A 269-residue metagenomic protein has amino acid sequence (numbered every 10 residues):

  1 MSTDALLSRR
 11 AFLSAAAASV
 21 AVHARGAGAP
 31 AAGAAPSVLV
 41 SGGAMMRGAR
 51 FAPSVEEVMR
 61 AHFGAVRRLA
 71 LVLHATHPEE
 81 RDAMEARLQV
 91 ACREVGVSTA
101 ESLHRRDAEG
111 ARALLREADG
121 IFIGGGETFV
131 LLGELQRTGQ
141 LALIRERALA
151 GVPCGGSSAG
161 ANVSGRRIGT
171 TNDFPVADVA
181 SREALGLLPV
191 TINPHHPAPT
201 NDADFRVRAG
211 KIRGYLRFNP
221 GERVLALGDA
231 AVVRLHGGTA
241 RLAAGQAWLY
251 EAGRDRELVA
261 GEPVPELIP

Functional and structural regions predicted by a protein language model:
S2-V20: N-terminal secretory signal peptides and thylakoid transit peptides that target proteins across membranes
L6, A24-S37: C-terminal segment of N-terminal export signals and the immediately downstream linker at the start of the mature
G33-A65, V72, T76, R81-A86 (+3 more regions): C-terminal and late-domain segments of enzyme folds
L39-V40, G120-G124, G155-G156, T191-N193: Structural motif
T76-V130, E134-Q136: Portal/gating segments that form or line small-molecule/metal binding sites
F122-G125, R147-R167: Catalytic nucleophile loop
L132-A148: Helix-hairpin-helix/helix-loop-helix acidic hairpins
